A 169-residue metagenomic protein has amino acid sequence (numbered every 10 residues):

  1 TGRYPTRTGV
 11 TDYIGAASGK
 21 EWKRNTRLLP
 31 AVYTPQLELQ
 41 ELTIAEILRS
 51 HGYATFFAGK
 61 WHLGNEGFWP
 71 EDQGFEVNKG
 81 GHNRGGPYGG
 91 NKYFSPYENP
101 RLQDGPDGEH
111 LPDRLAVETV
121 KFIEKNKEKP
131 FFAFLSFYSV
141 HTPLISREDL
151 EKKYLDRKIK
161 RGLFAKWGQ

Functional and structural regions predicted by a protein language model:
T1-Q169: Formylglycine-dependent sulfatase
